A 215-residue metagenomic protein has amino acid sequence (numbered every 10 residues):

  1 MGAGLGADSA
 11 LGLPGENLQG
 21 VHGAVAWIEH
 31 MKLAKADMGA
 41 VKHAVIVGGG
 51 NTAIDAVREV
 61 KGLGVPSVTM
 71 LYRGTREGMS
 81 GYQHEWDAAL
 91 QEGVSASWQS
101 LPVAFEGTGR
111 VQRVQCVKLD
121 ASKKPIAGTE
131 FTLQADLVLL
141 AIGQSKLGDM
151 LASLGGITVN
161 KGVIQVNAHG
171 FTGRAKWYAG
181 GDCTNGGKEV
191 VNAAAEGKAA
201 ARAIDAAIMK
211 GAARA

Functional and structural regions predicted by a protein language model:
M1, G107-T132: Conserved beta-strand-loop-beta-strand element in the redox core of flavoprotein oxidoreductases
G6, T52, R76: Conserved Rossmann-like nucleotide-cofactor binding loop
E16-M31, K35-M38, S80-G107, R113-C116: N-terminal glycine-rich dinucleotide-binding loop that anchors FAD/FMN and/or NAD(P) in oxidoreductases
N17-V41, K123-G187: FAD-site-proximal beta/loop scaffold in flavoenzymes
A36-P66: Rossmann-like NAD(P)H-binding beta-loop-alpha module
G49, Y72-T75, D182: Cofactor-binding loop segments of dinucleotide-utilizing enzymes, especially the Rossmann-like FAD- and NAD(P)+-binding
A56, C183-R214: A conserved FAD-binding loop/helix module that cradles the flavin
V57-A104, G211-A215: Rossmann-like dinucleotide-binding cores of NAD(P)H-dependent redox enzymes
